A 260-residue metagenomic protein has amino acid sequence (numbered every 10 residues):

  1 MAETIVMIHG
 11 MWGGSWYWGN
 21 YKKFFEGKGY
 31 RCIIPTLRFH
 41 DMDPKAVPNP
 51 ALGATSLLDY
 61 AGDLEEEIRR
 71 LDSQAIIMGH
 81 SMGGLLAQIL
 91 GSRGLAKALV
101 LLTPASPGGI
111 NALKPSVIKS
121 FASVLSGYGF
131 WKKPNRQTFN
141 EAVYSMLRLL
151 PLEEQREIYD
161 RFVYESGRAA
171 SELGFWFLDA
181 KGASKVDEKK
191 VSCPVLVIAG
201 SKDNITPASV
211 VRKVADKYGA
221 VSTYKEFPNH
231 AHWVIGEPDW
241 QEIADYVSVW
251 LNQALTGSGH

Functional and structural regions predicted by a protein language model:
G10-G13, S201: Active-site glycine-rich loops that stabilize anionic/oxyanionic intermediates across multiple enzyme folds
E26-P48: Conserved alpha/beta-hydrolase
D59-A75: Conserved acidic catalytic loop of the alpha/beta-hydrolase fold
G79-G83, A87: Gly/Ala-rich beta-loop-alpha elbow adjacent to hydrolase catalytic centers
L95-K132, A169-F177: Flexible "cap/lid" loop of the alpha/beta hydrolase fold
V191, V197-A199, D203: Short beta-strand/loop motif that positions the catalytic acidic residue of the alpha/beta-hydrolase fold
N204-V210: Conserved alpha/beta-hydrolase "acid-adjacent" motif
V221-H260: Catalytic active-site module of serine/aspartate enzymes centered on a nucleophile-bearing elbow/loop
